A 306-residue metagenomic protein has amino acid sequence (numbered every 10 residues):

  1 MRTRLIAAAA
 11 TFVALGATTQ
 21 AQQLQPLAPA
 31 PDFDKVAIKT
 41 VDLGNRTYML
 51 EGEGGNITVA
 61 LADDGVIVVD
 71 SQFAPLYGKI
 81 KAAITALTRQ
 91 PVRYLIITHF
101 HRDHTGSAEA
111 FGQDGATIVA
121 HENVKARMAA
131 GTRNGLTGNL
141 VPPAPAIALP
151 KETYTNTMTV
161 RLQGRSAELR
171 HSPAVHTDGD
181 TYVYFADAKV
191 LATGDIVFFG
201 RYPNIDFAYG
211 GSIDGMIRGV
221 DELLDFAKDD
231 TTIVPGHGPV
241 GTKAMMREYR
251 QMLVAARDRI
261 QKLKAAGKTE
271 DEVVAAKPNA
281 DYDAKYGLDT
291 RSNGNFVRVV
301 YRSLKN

Functional and structural regions predicted by a protein language model:
M1-A9: Bacterial N-terminal signal peptides that target proteins for export
G16-P29, D225-D230, P239-N306: Accessory terminal helices/loops
Q22-L43: Short N-terminal segments immediately surrounding and downstream of signal-peptide cleavage
K39-I84, T181-G194: Conserved beta-strand hairpin/beta-sheet module of binuclear metal-dependent hydrolase folds, prominently
T40, D63-I67, P75-V119: Active-site metal-binding motif and surrounding structural segment of the metallo-beta-lactamase
D42, V124-S172, T177-D178, A186-D187 (+2 more regions): Metallo-beta-lactamase
R46, A60, D70, I84 (+10 more regions): Divalent metal-coordination and catalytic microenvironments
G65-V66, F73-P75, T159, S166 (+2 more regions): Metallo-beta-lactamase
